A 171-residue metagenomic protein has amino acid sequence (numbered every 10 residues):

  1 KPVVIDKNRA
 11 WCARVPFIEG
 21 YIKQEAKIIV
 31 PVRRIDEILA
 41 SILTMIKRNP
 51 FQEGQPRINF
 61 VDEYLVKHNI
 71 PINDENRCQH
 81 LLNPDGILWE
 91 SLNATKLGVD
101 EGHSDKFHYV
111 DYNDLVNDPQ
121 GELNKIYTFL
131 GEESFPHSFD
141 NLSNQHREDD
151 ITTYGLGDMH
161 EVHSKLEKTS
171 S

Functional and structural regions predicted by a protein language model:
K1-F17: Glycine-rich phosphate-binding loop used to anchor ATP phosphates in small-molecule kinases, encompassing both
K7, I18-I46: Conserved phosphate-donor/acceptor-positioning beta-strand/loop module used by diverse small-molecule
R9-A10, I35, D114-V116: Short, flexible loop/turn elements at secondary-structure junctions
C12-P16, I22, P119: Short, well-ordered alpha-helical microsegments
A13-P16, A40, N124: Alpha-helical elements of the RecA-like P-loop NTPase motor core of helicases
A40, G54-Q55: Phosphate/Mg2+-binding loops and adjacent switch elements in nucleotide/diphosphate-handling enzyme cores
L43, F51-Q52, F60-Y109, N117-S171: PAPS-dependent sulfotransferases, especially Golgi type II membrane carbohydrate sulfotransferases
